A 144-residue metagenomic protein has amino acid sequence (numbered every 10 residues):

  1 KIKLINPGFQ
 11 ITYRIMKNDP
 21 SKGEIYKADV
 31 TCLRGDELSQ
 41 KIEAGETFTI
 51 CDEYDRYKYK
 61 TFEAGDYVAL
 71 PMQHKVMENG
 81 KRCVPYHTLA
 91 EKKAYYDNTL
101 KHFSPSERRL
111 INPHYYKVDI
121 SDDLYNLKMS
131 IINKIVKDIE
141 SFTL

Functional and structural regions predicted by a protein language model:
I2-L144: Gly/Ser/Thr/Ala-enriched C-terminal appendages of enzymes
